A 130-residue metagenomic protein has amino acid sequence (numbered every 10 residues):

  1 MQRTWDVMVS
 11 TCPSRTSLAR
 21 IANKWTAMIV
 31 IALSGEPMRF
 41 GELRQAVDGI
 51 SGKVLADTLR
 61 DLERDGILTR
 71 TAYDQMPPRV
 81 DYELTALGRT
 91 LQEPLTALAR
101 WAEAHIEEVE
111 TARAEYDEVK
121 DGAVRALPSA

Functional and structural regions predicted by a protein language model:
M1-V9, R64, T69, A86-A130: C-terminal regulatory/oligomerization modules of transcriptional regulators
M8-V54, R89: N-terminal helix-turn-helix DNA-binding core of bacterial DNA-binding proteins
R44, A72, L95: Short, flexible helix/strand-to-coil boundary loops that buttress conserved ligand/catalytic motifs in alpha/beta
L55, L59-D65: Basic amphipathic alpha-helical segments that dock to polyanions
E63-E83: Beta-hairpin "wing" of winged helix-turn-helix
